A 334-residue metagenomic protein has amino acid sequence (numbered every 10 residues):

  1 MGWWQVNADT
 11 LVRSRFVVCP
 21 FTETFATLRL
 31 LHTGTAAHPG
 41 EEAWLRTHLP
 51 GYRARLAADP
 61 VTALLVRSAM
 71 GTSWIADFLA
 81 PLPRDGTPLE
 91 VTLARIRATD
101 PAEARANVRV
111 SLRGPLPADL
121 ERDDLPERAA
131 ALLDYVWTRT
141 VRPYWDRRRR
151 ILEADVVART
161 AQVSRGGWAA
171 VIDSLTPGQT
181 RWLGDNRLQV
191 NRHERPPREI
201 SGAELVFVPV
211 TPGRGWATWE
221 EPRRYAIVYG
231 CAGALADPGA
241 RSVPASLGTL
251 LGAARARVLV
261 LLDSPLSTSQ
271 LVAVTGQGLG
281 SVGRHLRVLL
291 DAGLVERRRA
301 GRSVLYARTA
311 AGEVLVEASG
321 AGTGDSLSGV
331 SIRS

Functional and structural regions predicted by a protein language model:
M1-V190, P196-R198: N-terminal, charged low-complexity regulatory/assembly segments
Q162, S201, G252-A256: Alpha-helix initiation and capping sites
L175-T176, I200-A203, E221-R223: Short, well-ordered loop/turn elements at secondary-structure boundaries
R198-S201, R214: Short recognition helix of helix-turn-helix/winged-helix DNA-binding domains
V206-S334: Extended mid-to-C-terminal alpha-helical interaction segments
